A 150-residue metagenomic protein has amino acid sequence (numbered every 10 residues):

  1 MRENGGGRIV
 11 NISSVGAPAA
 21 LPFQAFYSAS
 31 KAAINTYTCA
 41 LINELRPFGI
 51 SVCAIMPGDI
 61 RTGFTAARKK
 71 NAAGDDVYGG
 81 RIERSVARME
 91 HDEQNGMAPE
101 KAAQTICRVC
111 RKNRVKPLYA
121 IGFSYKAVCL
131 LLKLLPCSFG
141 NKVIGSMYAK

Functional and structural regions predicted by a protein language model:
M1-G5: A short helix-coil junction within the Rossmann-fold of NAD(P)-dependent oxidoreductases
N11: Rossmann-fold scaffold of SDR-type NAD(P)-dependent oxidoreductases
S14: Residue(s) in the substrate-gating loop at a strand-loop-helix junction that position the organic substrate next
A19-A25: Active-site loop immediately N-terminal to the catalytic Tyr-X3-Lys motif of short-chain dehydrogenase/reductase
S30: Active-site helix of classical SDR
A33, A40-L41, L45: Conserved alpha-helical elements of the SDR catalytic core
E44-E93: C-terminal beta-strand-loop-alpha-helix "lid" module of Rossmann-like NAD(P)-dependent dehydrogenases
V52, H91-K133: Core catalytic loop region at the nicotinamide-binding pocket of NAD(P)H-dependent oxidoreductases
